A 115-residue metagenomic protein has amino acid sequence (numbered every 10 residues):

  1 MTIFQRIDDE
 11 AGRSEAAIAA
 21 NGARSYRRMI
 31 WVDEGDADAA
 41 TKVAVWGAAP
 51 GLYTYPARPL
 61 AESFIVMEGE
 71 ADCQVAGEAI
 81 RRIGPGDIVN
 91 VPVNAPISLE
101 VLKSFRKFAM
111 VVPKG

Functional and structural regions predicted by a protein language model:
M1-A40, A44: A short, N-terminal "cap"/entry segment at the start of jelly-roll beta-barrel domains of the cupin/DSBH fold
W31, K42-R58, P92-V93: Conserved short histidine dyad/triad with adjacent acidic residue
A48, A57-C73: Short, conserved beta-strand element in jelly-roll/cupin
A49, P59-L60, A79, A95 (+1 more regions): A generic "binding-loop/recognition-motif" signal
Y55, C73, K107-A109: Short hydrophobic/aromatic-rich beta-strand segments that constitute the beta-sheet cores of beta-sandwich/beta-barrel
Q74-A76, E100: A generic structural motif
G77-V93: Short acidic-glycine-tyrosine-enriched beta hairpin
P85, V93-G115: Ligand-binding loop in jelly-roll beta-barrel domains
